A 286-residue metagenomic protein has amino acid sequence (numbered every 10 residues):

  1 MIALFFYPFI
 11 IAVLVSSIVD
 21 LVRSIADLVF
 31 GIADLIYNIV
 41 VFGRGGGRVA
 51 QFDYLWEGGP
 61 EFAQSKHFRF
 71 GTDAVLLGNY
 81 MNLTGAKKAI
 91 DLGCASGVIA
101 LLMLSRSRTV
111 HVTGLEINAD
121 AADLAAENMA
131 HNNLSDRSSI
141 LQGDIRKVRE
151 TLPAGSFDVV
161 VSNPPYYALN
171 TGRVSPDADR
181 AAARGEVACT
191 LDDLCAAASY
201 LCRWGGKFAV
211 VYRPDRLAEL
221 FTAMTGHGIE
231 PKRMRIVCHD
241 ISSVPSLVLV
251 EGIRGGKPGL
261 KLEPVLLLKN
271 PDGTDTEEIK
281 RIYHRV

Functional and structural regions predicted by a protein language model:
A3, V13, D20, D27 (+2 more regions): Asp/Glu-rich intrinsically disordered low-complexity tracts
Q51-K88, C94-R106, E251, V265-L267: SAM-dependent Rossmann-like transferase core, predominantly class I methyltransferases with a strong bias toward
E61, H111, R137-S139, E230-R233: Conserved beta-strand segments of alpha/beta enzyme cores
F70, A188-H239, S243-P245: Conserved Class I SAM-dependent methyltransferase catalytic core
N79-R173, A196: Conserved SAM/SAH cofactor-binding pocket of Class I
P164-D193: Mobile active-site "lid"/loop adjacent to the S-adenosyl-L-methionine
S242-V286: SAM/dcSAM-binding transferase cores
